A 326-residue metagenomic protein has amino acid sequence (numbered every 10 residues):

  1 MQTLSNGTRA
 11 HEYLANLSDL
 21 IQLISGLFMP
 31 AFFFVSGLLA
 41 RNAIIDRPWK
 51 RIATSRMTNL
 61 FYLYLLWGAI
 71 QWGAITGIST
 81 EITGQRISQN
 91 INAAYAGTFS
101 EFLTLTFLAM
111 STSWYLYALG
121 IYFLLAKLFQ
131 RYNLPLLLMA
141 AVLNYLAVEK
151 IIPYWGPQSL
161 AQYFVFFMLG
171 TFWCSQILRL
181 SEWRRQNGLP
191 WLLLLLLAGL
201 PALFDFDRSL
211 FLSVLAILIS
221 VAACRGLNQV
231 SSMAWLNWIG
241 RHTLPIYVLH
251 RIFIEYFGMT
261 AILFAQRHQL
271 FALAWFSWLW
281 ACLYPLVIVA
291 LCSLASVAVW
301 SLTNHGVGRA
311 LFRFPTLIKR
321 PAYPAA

Functional and structural regions predicted by a protein language model:
M1, G68-A69, M139-I152, W191-D205 (+2 more regions): Aromatic-anchored segments of alpha-helical transmembrane domains
M1-N6, G73-T76, I252: Alpha-helical transmembrane segments of multi-pass membrane proteins
R9-N16, I91-L105, R267-W278: Juxtamembrane membrane-water interface segments that cap and precede transmembrane helices
L17-M29, L103-Y117, E149-L169, G199-I219 (+2 more regions): Interfacial loop-to-helix transition and helix-capping segments at the boundaries of transmembrane helices
Q22-A31, A43-T80, N90-T106, W238-L249 (+1 more regions): Transmembrane alpha-helical segments and their boundary/interface "anchor" motifs in multi-pass integral membrane
A43-R51, R131-Y132, C174-N187, A223-W238 (+1 more regions): Membrane-interface junctions at the ends of membrane-embedded or membrane-associated helices
G120-L143, F172-P190: Solvent-exposed interhelical
D205-R309: Alpha-helical transmembrane segments of multi-pass integral membrane proteins
